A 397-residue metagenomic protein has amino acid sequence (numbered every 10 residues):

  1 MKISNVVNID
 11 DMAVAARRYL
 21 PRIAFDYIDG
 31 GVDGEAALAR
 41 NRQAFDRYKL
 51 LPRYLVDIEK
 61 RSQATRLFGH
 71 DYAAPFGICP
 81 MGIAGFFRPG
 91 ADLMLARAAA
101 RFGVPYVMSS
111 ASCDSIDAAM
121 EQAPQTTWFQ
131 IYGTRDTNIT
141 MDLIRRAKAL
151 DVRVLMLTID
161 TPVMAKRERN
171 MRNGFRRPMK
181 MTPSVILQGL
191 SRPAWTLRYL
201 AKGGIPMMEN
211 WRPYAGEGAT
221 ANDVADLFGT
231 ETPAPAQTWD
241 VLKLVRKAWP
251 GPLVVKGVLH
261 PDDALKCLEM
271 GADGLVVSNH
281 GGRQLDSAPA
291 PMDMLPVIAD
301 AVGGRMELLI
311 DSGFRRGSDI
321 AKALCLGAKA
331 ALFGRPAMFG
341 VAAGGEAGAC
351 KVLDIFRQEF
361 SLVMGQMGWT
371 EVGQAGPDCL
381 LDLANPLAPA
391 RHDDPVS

Functional and structural regions predicted by a protein language model:
M1-D46, D293-I310, R315-S397: Alpha/beta catalytic cores of nucleotide-metabolism and tRNA/nucleoside-modifying enzymes
M1-H70, P178-Q237, G373-A375, L381-S397: An N-cap/entry alpha-helix motif that binds or orients negatively charged groups
V32-D33, S110-D114, R135, L259 (+1 more regions): Short beta->alpha linker loops
K49, A64-R66, P75-C79, P105-V107 (+2 more regions): Short, conserved beta-strand segments within well-ordered enzyme catalytic domains that often line or immediately flank
K60-G69, M94, V107-A119: Short, charged beta->alpha transition segments
A73-A111: Glycine-rich active-site/cofactor-binding loop and its immediate structural neighborhood
I83, R97, Q122, N138-I310 (+1 more regions): Alpha/beta enzyme core
A100-Q122, T126-T140: A gly/proline- and charged-residue-enriched helix-loop-helix capping module
